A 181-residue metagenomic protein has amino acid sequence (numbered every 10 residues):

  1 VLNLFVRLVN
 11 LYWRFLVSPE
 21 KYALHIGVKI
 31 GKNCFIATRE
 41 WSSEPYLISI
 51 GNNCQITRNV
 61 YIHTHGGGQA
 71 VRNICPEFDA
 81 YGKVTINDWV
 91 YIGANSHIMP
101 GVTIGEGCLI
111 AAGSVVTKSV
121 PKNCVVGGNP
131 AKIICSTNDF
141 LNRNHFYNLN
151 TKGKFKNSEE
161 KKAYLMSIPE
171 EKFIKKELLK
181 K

Functional and structural regions predicted by a protein language model:
V1-E40: Extended, small-residue-rich solenoid/repeat segments and analogous flexible loops that form exposed scaffolds
L16-L24, A37-T103, P130, S136-N138: Flexible, glycine/small-residue-enriched loop-and-beta-strand segment within the central core of proteins
K32, N52, D88, E106-G107 (+1 more regions): Short acidic capping loops at alpha-helix termini that bridge into adjacent secondary structure
D79-G93, H97, A131-K181: C-terminal segments of enzyme domains that contribute to small-molecule binding surfaces
G82, A112-V115, V125: Hydrophobic alpha-helical segments of small multi-pass membrane proteins
Y91, L109, V125-V126: Short-chain dehydrogenase/reductase
N95-L109, S114-K118: Beta-rich strand-turn-strand
G105, T117-G128, S136: Short conserved catalytic/interaction loops centered on acidic-Pro-aromatic/His motifs
